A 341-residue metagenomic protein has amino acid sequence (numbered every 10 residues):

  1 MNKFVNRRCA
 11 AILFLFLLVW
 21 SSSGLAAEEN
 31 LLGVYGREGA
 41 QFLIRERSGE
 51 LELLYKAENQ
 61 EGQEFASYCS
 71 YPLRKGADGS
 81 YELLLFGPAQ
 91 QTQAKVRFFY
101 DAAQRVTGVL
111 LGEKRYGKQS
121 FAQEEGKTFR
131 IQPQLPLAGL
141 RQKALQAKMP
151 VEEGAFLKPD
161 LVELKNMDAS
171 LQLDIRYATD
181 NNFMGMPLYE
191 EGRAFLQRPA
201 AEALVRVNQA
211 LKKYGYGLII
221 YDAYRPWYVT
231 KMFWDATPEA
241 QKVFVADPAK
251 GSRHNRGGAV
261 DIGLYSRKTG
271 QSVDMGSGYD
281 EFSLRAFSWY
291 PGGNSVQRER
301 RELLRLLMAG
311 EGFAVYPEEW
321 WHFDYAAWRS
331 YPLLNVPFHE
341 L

Functional and structural regions predicted by a protein language model:
N2-I12: Bacterial N-terminal signal peptides that target proteins for export
L13-L18: Hydrophobic helical h-region of N-terminal Sec-dependent signal peptides in bacterial secretory/periplasmic proteins
S21-S22: N-terminal signal peptide c-region/cleavage motif recognized by signal peptidases
L25-L135: Peripheral terminal and inter-domain segments
N30-Q41, M308, G312, E319 (+1 more regions): K/E-rich alpha-helical interaction surfaces of small helical-bundle regulatory domains
G126-Y221, A236, A240-E318, A327-L341: Extracytoplasmic cell-surface/polysaccharide-interacting catalytic and binding patches
W227-F233, F323-S330: Beta-rich nucleic-acid/ligand-interaction surfaces
